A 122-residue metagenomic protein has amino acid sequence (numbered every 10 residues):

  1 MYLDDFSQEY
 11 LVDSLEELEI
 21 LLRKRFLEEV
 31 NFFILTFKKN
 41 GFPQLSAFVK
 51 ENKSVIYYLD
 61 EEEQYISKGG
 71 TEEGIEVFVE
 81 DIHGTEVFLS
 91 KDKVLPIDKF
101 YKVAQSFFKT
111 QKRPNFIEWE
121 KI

Functional and structural regions predicted by a protein language model:
M1-F26, T36, Y57-I122: Acidic, proline/glycine-rich low-complexity IDRs
F26-E61: The feature represents the first ordered module of a protein
